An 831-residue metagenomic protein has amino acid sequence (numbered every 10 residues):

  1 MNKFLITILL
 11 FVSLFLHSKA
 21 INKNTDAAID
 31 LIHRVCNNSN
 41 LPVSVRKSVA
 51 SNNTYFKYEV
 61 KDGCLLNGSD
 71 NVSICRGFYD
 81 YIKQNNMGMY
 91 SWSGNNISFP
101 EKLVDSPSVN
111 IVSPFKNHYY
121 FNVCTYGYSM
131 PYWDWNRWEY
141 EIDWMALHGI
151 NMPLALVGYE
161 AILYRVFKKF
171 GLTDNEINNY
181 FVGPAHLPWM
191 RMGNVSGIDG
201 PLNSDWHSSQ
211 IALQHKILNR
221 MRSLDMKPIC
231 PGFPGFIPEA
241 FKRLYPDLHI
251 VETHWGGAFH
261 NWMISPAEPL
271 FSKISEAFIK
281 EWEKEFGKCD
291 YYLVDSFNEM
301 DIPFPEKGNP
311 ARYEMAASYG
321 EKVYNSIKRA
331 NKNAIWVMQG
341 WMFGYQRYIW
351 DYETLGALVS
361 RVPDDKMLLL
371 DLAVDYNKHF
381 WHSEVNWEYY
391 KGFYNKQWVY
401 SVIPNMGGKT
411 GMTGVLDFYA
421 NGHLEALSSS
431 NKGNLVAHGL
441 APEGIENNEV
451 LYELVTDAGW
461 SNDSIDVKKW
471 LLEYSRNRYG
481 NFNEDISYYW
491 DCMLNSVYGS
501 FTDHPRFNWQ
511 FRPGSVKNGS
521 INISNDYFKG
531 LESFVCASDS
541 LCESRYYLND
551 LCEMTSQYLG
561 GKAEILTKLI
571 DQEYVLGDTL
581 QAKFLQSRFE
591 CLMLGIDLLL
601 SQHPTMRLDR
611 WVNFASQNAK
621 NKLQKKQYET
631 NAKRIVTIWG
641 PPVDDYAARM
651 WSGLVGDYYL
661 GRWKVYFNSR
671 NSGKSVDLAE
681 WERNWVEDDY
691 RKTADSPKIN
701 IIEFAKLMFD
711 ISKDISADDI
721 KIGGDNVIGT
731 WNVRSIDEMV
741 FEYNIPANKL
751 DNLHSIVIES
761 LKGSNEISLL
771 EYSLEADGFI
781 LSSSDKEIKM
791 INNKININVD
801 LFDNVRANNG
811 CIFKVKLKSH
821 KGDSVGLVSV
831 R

Functional and structural regions predicted by a protein language model:
N2-L9: Sec-dependent signal peptide recognition, specifically the positively charged N-region followed immediately by
L9-S18: Hydrophobic h-region of N-terminal signal peptides that target proteins for export in Gram-negative bacteria
K19-S113: Contiguous, structured surface segment used for ligand recognition
L41, N85-M89, S93-V104, N110 (+8 more regions): Catalytic-core regions of glycoside hydrolase
K517-K721: Histidine-centered catalytic/metal-binding microenvironments
I722-L750, D785-D800: Extracellular carbohydrate recognition and processing domains and analogous Trp-centered ligand-binding platforms
A747-I758, V805-K816: Noncatalytic modules at the cell exterior or secretory-pathway interfaces, chiefly beta-strand-rich lectin/adhesion
I758-N765, K816-G822: Short beta-strand-plus-loop segments that form exposed binding edges in beta-rich domains
